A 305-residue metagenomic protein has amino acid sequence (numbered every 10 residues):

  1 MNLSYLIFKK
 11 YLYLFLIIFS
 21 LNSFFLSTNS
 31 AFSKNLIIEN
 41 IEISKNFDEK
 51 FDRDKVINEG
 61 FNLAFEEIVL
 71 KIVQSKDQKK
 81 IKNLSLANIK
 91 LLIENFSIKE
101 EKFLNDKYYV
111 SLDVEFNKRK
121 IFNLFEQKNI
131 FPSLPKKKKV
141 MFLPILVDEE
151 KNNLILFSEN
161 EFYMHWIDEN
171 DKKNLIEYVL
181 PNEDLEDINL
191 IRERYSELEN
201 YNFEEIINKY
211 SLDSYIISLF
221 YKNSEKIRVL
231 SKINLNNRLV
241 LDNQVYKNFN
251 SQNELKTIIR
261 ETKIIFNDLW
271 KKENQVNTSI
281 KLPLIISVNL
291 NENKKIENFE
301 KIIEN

Functional and structural regions predicted by a protein language model:
N2-L3, S33-D52, L63-V73, D77-L84 (+2 more regions): Non-catalytic, solvent-exposed interaction/assembly segments
L6-A31: Classical Sec-dependent N-terminal signal peptides that target proteins to the secretory pathway
K34-I41, D113, K118, I207-L255: Amphipathic beta-strand/beta-sheet edge segments enriched in Tyr/Trp
L36-D48, M141-K151, L241-N243, L284: Acidic/histidine-rich, surface-exposed loop or edge segments in extracytoplasmic proteins
K55-K71, D113, K120-P135, K172-L175 (+2 more regions): C-terminal/domain-edge helix-coil "capping" segments
I57-K80, K139-E197, Y215, E297-N305: N-terminal segment of the mature soluble domain
Q78-P144, I155-F157: Signal peptide-directed extracytoplasmic domains
L91-S97, L143-I145, E177-E183, R192-R228: A short, hydrophobic beta-strand-centered structural micro-motif
